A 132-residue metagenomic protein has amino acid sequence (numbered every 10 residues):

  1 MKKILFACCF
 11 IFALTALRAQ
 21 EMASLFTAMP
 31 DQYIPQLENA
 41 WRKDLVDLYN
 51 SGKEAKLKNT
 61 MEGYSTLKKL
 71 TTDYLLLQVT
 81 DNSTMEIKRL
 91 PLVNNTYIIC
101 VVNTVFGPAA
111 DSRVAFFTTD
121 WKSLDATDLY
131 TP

Functional and structural regions predicted by a protein language model:
M1, T15-R18, P30, E38 (+3 more regions): Serine/threonine-rich low-complexity intrinsically disordered regions
M1-S24: Bacterial Sec-dependent N-terminal signal peptides
I4, I11, I34, L48 (+2 more regions): Weak global preference for isoleucine
I4-F6, Y64-L67, T104: Short, well-ordered helical secondary-structure segments
Q20-L90: Terminal domain-start segments
N82-S83, L92-C100: Short linear interaction motifs
T96-T131: Mid-length scaffold segments of soluble, non-membrane domains
